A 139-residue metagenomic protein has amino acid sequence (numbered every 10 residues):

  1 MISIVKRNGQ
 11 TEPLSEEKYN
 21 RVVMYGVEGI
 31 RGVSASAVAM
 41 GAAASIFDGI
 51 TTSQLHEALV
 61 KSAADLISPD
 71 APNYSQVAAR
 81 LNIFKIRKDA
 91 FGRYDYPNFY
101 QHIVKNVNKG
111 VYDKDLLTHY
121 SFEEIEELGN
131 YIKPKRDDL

Functional and structural regions predicted by a protein language model:
M1-L139: Extended catalytic cores of very large enzyme megasubunits
